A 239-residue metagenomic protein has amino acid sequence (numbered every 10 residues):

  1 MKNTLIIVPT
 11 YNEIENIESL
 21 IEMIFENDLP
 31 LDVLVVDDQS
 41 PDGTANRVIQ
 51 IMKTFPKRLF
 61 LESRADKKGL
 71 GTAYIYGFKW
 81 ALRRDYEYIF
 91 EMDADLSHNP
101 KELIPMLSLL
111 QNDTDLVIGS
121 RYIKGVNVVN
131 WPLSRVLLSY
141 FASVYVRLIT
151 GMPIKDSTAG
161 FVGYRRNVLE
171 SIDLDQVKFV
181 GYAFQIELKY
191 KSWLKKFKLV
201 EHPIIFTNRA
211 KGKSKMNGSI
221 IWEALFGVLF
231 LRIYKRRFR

Functional and structural regions predicted by a protein language model:
M1-T4, S19, E26, V144 (+2 more regions): Hydrophobic helical membrane-anchoring modules
K2-T4, F25-V35, R58-L59: Short loop->beta transition adjacent to catalytic acidic/histidine clusters or analogous donor-positioning motifs
T4-E13, L20, V36: A conserved hydrophobic helix/loop-capping motif in glycosyltransferases and polysaccharide synthases
E15-S19, D42-I51: Acidic helix N-cap motif at the loop->helix transition within catalytic regions of sugar-transfer enzymes
I21, L31-S40, E62-S63, M92: Short beta-strand/loop segment that forms part of the nucleotide-sugar
D37-N46, L96: A conserved acidic beta->alpha catalytic loop
E62-R83, Y88, P100-Y182, R209-F226: Acceptor/aglycone-binding surface of glycosyltransferases and processive sugar-polymer synthases
